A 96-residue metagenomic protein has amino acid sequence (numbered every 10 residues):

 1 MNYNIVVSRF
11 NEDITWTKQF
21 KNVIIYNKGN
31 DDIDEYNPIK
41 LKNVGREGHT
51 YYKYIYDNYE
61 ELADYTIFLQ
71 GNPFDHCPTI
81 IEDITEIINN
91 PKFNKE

Functional and structural regions predicted by a protein language model:
M1-E96: ER/Golgi luminal nucleotide-sugar-dependent glycosyltransferases, focusing on the catalytic module
